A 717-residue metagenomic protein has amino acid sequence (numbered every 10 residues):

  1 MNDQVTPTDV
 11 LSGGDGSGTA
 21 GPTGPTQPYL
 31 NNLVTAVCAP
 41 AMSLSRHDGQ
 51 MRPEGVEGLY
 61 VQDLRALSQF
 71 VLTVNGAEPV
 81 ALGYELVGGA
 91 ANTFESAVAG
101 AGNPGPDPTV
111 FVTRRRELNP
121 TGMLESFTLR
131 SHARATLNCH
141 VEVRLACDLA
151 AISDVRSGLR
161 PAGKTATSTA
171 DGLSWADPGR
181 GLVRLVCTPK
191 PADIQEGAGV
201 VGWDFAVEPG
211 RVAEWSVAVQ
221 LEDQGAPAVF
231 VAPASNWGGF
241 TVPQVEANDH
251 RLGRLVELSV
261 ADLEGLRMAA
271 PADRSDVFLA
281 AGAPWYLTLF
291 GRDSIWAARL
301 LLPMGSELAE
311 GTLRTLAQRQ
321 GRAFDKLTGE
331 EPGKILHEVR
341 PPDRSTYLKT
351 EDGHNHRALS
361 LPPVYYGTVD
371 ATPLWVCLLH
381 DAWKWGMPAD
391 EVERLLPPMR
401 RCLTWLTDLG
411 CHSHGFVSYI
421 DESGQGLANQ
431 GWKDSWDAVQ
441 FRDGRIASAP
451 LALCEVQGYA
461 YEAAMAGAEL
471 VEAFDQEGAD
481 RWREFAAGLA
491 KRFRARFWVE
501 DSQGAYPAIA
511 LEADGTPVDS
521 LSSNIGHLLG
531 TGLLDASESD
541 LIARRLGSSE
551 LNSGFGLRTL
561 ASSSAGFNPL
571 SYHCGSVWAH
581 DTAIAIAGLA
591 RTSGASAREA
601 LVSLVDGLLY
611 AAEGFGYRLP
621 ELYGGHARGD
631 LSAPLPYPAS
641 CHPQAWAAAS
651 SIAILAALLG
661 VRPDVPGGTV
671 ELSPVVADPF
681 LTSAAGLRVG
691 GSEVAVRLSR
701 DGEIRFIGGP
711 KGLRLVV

Functional and structural regions predicted by a protein language model:
N2-T109, T121, R134-T136, D148-D154 (+5 more regions): An extended acidic
D3-P7, F111, N119-L124, S131-L289 (+5 more regions): Acidic/polar, glycine-enriched structural segments that form the non-catalytic walls/loops of the carbohydrate-binding
T93, V98, E246-L289, T315-Y365 (+6 more regions): Extended glycan-interaction surfaces of carbohydrate-active proteins
H132, N138, E208, L470 (+6 more regions): Beta-rich accessory regions
V229-P233, R251-L258, G305-R319, P388-D408 (+5 more regions): Extended, well-ordered alpha-helical scaffold segments
D293-F324, S523-A536, T582-L601, V605: Alpha-helical support elements that line or immediately flank enzyme active sites and cofactor-binding pockets
R299-P303, V376-K384, E462-E472, I584-R591 (+1 more regions): Short glycine/serine- and small hydrophobic-enriched flexible loop segments
S640-P679: Catalytic cores of secreted or luminal carbohydrate-active enzymes
